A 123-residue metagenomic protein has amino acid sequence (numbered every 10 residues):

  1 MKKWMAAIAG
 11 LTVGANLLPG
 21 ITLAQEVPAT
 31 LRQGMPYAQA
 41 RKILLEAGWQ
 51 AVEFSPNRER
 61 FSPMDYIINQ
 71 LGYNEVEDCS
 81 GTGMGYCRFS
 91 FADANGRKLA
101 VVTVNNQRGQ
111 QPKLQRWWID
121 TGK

Functional and structural regions predicted by a protein language model:
M1-I8: Bacterial N-terminal signal peptides that target proteins for export
I8-N16: Bacterial N-terminal signal peptides
L18-A24: Sec/Tat signal peptide C-region and signal peptidase I cleavage site
A24-N69: N-terminal secretory signal peptides
P28-T30, A100, Q115: Intrinsically disordered, low-complexity segments enriched in small/polar and acidic residues
I68-Q107: Functional cores of ribonucleases/endoribonucleases
N105-K123: A short, surface-exposed interaction/processing loop segment used at functional sites
